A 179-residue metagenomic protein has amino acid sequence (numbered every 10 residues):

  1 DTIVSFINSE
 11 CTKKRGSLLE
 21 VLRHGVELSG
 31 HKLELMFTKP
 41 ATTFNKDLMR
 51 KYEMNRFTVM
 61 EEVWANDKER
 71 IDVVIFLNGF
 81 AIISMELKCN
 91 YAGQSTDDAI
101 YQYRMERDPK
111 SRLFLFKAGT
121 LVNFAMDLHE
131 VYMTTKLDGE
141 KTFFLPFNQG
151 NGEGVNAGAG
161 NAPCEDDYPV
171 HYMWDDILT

Functional and structural regions predicted by a protein language model:
D1-T179: ATP-dependent helicase/translocase motor core
